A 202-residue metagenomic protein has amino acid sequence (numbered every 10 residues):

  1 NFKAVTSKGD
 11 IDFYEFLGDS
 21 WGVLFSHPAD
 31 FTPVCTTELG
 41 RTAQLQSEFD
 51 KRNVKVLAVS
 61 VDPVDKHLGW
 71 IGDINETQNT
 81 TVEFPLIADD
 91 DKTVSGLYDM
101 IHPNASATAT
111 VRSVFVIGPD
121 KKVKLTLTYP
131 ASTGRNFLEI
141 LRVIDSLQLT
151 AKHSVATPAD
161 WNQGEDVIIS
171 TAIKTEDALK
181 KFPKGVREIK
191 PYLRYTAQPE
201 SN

Functional and structural regions predicted by a protein language model:
N1-N202: Chalcogenol-based redox active-site neighborhoods
